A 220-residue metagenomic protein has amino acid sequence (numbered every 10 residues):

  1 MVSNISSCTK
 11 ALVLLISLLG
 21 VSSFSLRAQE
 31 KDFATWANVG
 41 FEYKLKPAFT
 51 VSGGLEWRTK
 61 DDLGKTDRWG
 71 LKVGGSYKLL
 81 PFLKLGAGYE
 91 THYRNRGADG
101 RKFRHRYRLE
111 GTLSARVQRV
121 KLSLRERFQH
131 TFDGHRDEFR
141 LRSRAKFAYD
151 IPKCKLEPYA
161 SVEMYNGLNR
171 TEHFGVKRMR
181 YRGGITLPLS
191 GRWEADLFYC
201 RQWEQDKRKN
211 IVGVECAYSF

Functional and structural regions predicted by a protein language model:
A11-S23: Bacterial N-terminal signal peptides
F24-A28: Sec/Tat signal peptide C-region and signal peptidase I cleavage site
Q29-S76: Start-of-domain marker
F33-T35, D67-W69, F103-Y107, D137-L141 (+2 more regions): Residues that define the transmembrane beta-barrel architecture of outer-membrane proteins
V39-Y43, V73-Y77, L109-A115, F128 (+3 more regions): Residues on the lipid-exposed face of transmembrane beta-strands in outer-membrane beta-barrel proteins
P47-G53, F82-A87, Q118-L122, K153-E157 (+1 more regions): Repeated loop/turn-to-beta-strand initiation elements of outer-membrane beta-barrel proteins
L55-D61, Y89-N95, A115-R119, F128-F132 (+3 more regions): Transmembrane beta-strands of outer-membrane beta-barrel pores
A160, E172, V176-F220: Predominantly the C-terminal beta-signal and adjacent terminal strand-loop region of outer-membrane beta-barrel
